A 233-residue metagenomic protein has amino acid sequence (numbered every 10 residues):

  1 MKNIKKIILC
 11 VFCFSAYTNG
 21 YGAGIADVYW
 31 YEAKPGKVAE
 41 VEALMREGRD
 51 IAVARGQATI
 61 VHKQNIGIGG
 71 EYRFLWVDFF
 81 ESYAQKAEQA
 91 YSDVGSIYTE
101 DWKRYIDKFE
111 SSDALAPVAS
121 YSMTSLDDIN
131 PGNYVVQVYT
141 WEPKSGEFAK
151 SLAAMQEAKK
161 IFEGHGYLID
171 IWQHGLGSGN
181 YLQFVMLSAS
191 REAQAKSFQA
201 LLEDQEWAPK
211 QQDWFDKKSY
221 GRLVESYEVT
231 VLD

Functional and structural regions predicted by a protein language model:
K2-N3, S219: Short alpha-helical segments used as structural interaction elements across diverse proteins
I4-S15: Sec-dependent N-terminal signal peptides
Y21-D233: Short S/T/G/P-rich N-terminal loop/turn motif that feeds into the first structured element of a domain
